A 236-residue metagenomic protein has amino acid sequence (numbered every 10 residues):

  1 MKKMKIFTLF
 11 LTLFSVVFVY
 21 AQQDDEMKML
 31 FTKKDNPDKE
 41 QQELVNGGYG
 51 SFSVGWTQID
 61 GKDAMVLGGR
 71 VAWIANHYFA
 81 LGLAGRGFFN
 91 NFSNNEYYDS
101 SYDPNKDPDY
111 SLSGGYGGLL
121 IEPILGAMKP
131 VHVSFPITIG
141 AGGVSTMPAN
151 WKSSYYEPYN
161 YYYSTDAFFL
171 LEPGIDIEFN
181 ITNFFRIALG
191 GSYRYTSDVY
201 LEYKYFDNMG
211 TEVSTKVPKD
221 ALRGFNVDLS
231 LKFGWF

Functional and structural regions predicted by a protein language model:
M1-F31: Bacterial Sec-dependent N-terminal signal peptides
Q22-H77, D228-F236: Short glycine/proline- and aromatic-enriched beta-strand/turn motifs that initiate or cap beta-hairpins
G50-F52, F135-T138, L189-G191: Extended hydrophobic secondary-structure segments that form protein cores and membrane-embedded regions
S51-G55, S100-N105, Y155-Y161, M209-T215: Extracytoplasmic loops and strand-loop junctions of Gram-negative outer membrane beta-barrel proteins
I59-G61, P108-S113, N160-A167, M209-R223: Replace "Gram-negative outer membrane beta-barrel proteins" with "bacterial and organellar outer membrane beta-barrel
Y78-E157, Y163-L171, F179-F185, D228-W235: Gram-negative (and chloroplast) outer-membrane scaffold detector with strong preference for beta-barrel transmembrane
E178-F236: Predominantly the C-terminal beta-signal and adjacent terminal strand-loop region of outer-membrane beta-barrel
